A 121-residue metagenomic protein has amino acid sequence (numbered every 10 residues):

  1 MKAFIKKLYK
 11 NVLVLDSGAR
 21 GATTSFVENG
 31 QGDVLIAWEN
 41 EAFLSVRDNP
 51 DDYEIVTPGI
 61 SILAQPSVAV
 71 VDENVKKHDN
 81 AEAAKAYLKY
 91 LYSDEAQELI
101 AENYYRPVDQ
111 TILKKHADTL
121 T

Functional and structural regions predicted by a protein language model:
M1-P58: Ligand-binding pocket segment of bilobal, Venus flytrap-like solute-binding proteins
L15-A19, L35, P58-S61, K77-A84 (+1 more regions): Solvent-exposed, acidic/flexible segments
N40-F43, I60-L63, N74-K76, R106: Solvent-exposed loop/turn segments at secondary-structure junctions within structured extracellular/periplasmic domains
R47-D48, I60, K114-A117: A generic structural signal for short, solvent-exposed coil/turn residues that cap or connect secondary-structure
A64-V68: Small-molecule pocket liners
N74-T121: Extracellular/periplasmic juxtamembrane helices and adjacent flexible linkers that interface with membrane partners
